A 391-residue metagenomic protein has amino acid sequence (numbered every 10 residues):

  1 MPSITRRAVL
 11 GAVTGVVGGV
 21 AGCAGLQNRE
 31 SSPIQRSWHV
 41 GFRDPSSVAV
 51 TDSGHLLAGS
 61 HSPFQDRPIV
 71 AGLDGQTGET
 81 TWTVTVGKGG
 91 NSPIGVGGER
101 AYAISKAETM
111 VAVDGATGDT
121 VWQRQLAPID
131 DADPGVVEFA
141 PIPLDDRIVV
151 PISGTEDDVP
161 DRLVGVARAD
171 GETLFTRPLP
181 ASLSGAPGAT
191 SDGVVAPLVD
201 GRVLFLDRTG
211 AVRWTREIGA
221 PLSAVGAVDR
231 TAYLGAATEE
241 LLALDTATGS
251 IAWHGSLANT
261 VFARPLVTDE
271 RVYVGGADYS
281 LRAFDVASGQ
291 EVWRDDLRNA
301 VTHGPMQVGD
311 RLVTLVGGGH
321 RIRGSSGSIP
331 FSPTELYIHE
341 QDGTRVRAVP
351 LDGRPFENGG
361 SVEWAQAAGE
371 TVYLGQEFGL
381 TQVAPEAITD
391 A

Functional and structural regions predicted by a protein language model:
M1-V20: N-terminal secretory signal peptides and thylakoid transit peptides that target proteins across membranes
L10, A107, A384-E386: Outer-membrane beta-barrel proteins
L26-S46, G54-L57, D66-I69, D74-K88 (+9 more regions): Aromatic (tryptophan-biased) beta-strands that constitute blades/sheets of beta-rich domains
P45-Q65, I69, K88-M110, P134-L163 (+5 more regions): Repeat-blade elements of multi-bladed beta-propeller folds
L73, V113-D114, V166, F205-L206 (+4 more regions): Hydrophobic/aromatic beta-strand positions that recur at structurally equivalent sites within the blades
